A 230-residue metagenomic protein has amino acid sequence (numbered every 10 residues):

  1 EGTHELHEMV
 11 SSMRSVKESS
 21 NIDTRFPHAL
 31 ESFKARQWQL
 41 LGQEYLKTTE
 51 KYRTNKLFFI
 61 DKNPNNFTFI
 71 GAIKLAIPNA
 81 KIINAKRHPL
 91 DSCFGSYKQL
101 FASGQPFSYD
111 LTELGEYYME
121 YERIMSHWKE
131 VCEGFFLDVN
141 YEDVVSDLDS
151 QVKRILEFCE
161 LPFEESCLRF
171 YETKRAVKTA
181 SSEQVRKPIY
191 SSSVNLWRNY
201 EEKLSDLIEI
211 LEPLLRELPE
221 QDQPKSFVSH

Functional and structural regions predicted by a protein language model:
E1-I77: Phosphate-binding active sites in nucleotide-utilizing proteins
E1-T3, K86, E165-C167: Catalytic beta-strand/loop signature of glycosyltransferases that borders the donor
G2, R87, Y141, K187 (+1 more regions): Active-site donor-binding loop signature of nucleotide-sugar glycosyltransferases
E5-L6, R87-S92, D143-S146: Conserved nucleotide-binding/hydrolysis micro-motifs of P-loop NTPases
R25-L57, S96-D138, S146-H230: PAPS-dependent sulfotransferases, especially Golgi type II membrane carbohydrate sulfotransferases
F59-D61, K81-K86, L137-Y141: Structured core elements
T68-G71, F94, D149: Short N-terminal helix/helix-N-cap motif within the alpha/beta-hydrolase-1
I73-S96: Conserved phosphate-donor/acceptor-positioning beta-strand/loop module used by diverse small-molecule
